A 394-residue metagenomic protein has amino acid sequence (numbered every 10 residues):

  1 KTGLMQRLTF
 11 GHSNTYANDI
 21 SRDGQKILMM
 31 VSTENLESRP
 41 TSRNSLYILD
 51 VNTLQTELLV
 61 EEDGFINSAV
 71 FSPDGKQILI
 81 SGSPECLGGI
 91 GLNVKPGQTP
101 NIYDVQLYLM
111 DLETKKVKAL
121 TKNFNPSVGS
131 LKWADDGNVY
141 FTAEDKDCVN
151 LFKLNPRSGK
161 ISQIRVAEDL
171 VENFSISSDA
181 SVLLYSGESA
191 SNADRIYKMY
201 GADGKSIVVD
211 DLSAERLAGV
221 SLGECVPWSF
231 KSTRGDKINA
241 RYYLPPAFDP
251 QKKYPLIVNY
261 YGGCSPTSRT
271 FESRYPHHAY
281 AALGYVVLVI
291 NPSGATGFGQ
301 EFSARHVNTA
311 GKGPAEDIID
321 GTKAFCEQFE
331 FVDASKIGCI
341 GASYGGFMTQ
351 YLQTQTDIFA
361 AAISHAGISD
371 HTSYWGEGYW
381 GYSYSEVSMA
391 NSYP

Functional and structural regions predicted by a protein language model:
K1, F10-Y16, M30-S45, L58-N67 (+6 more regions): A flexible loop/linker signature enriched in serine peptidases of the S9 family
K1-R7, Y16-D19, K26-L28, S162-D249 (+3 more regions): Non-catalytic accessory segments flanking enzyme active sites
T2-G3, D50-L54, D111-K115, N155-G159 (+1 more regions): Short loop/turn segments that connect beta-strands within beta-propeller blades
R22-D23, P73-D74, A134-D136, S178-D179: Residue-level detector of Asp-centered blade-edge/turn motifs that repeat once per structural unit in beta-propeller
I27-L28, I78, N138-Y140, L183: Hydrophobic beta-strand positions that form the internal "hydrophobic ladder" of WD40/Gbeta-like beta-propeller blades
Q251-G262: Short beta-strand element of the alpha/beta-hydrolase
C264-H277, P292: The serine-hydrolase catalytic nucleophile loop
A282, V289-P394: Active-site-proximal cap/loop segments of hydrolase catalytic domains
